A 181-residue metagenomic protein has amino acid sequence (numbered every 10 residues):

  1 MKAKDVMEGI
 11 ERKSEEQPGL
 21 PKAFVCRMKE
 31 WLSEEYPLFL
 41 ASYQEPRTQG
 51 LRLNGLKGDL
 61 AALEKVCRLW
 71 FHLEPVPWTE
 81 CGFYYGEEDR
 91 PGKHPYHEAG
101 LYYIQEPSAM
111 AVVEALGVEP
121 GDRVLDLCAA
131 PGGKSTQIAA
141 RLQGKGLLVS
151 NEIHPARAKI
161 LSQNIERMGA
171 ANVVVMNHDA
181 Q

Functional and structural regions predicted by a protein language model:
M1-Q181: S-adenosylmethionine
